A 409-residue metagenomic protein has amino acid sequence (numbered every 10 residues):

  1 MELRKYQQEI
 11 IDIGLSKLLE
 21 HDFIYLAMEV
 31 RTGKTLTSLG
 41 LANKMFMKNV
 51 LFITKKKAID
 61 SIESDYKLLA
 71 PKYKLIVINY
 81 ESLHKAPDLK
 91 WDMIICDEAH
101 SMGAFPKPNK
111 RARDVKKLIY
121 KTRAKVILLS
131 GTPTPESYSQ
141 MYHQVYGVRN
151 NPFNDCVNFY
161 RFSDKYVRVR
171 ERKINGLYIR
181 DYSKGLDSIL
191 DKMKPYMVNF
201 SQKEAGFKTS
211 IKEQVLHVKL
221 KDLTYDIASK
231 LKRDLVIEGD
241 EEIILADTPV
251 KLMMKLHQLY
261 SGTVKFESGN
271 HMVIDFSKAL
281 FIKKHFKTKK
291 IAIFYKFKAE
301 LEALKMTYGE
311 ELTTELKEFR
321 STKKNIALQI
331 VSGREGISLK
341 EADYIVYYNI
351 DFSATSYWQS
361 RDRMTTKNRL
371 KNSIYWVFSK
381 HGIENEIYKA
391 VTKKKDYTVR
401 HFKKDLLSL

Functional and structural regions predicted by a protein language model:
M1-R4, L19-I24, E29-G33, T37-F46 (+4 more regions): Conserved Helicase C-terminal RecA-like lobe
Q7-K17: Pre-Walker A adenine-sensing motif
R31, A99-P106, P133, V346 (+1 more regions): Catalytic acidic motif of RecA-like/P-loop NTPases
T35, L83-D88, S130, E136-Y138 (+2 more regions): SF2 helicase motor core recognition
M47, K57-L75, V148-N150: Conserved helix-turn-beta segment of the N-terminal RecA-like "Helicase ATP-binding" lobe in SF1/SF2 helicases
L75-I119, Q329-G333: Conserved RecA-like ASCE ATPase "motif II neighborhood" in helicase/translocase motors
M93, R111-Q202, R369: Conserved P-loop NTPase motor "coupling/switch" region that bridges the ATPase
F352-R361, T365-L409: A conserved SF2-helicase RecA2
